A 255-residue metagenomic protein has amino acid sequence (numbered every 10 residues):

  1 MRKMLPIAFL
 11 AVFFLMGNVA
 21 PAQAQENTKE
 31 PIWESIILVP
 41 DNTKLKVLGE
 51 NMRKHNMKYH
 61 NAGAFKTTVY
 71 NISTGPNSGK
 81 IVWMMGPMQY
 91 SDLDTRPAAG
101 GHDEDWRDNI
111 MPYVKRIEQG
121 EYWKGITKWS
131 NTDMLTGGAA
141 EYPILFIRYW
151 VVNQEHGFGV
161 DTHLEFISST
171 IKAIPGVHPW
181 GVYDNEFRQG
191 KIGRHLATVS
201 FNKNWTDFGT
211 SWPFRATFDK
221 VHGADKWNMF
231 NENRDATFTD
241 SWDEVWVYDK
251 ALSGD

Functional and structural regions predicted by a protein language model:
M1-F9, A20: Bacterial N-terminal signal peptides that target proteins for export
K3, G17, R116-Q119: Short, intrinsically disordered/low-complexity patches at protein termini and at juxtamembrane boundaries
F9-F13, S253: Residues in flexible loops and secondary-structure boundaries
F14-A22: C-terminal segment of classical bacterial N-terminal signal peptides
A24-D255: Short S/T/G/P-rich N-terminal loop/turn motif that feeds into the first structured element of a domain
